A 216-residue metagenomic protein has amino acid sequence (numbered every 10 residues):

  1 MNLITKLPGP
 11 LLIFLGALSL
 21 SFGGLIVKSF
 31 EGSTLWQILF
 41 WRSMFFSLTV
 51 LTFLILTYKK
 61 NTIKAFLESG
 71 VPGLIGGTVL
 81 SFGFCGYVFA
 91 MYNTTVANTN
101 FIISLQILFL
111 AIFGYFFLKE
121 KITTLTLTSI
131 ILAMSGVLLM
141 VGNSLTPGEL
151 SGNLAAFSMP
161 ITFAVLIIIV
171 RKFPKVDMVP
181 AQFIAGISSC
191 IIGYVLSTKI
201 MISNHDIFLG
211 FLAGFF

Functional and structural regions predicted by a protein language model:
M1-Q37, T78, G86, L145-K172 (+2 more regions): Glycine-/small-residue-enriched transmembrane alpha-helix faces in small-molecule transporters and effluxers
L7-L12, Q37-L56, V71, S129-L132 (+2 more regions): Hydrophobic alpha-helical transmembrane segments of multi-pass integral membrane proteins, especially transporters
L20, Y58-A97, I103, L139 (+1 more regions): Specific transmembrane alpha-helical segments of multi-pass solute transporters/efflux pumps, especially DMT/EamA
Q37, S43-L48, V88-K119: Specific alpha-helical transmembrane segments that line the substrate/conduction pathway and gating interfaces
V50, L54, L80, I112-F113 (+3 more regions): Hydrophobic transmembrane alpha-helices of multi-pass small-molecule transport proteins
T52-I63, L108-I122, A164-V176: C-terminal ends of transmembrane helices
L67, N100-I103, K119-L139, T146-A155 (+1 more regions): Loop-to-transmembrane alpha-helix entry segments
F89-T94, G142-L150, K172, T198-H205: Membrane-interface helix caps and helix-loop-helix hairpins in membrane proteins
